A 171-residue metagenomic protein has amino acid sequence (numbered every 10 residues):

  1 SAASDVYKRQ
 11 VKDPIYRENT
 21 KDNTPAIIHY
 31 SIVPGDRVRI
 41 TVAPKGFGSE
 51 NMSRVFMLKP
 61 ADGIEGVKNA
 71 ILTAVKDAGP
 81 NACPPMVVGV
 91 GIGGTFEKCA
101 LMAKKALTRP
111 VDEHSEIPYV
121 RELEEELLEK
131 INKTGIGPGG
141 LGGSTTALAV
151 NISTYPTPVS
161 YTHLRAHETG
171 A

Functional and structural regions predicted by a protein language model:
A2-Q10, T162-T169: Conserved small/polar residues in nucleotide/adenosyl-binding loops
S4-P14, D77-G89, H114-R121, T134-A149: Flexible, glycine/charged-enriched surface loops at secondary-structure junctions
D5-R39, E50: Hydrophobic alpha-helical segments and helix pairs
V6, N151-S160: Active-site loops and adjacent core secondary-structure elements that bind or stabilize anionic groups
N19-D22, Y30-D36, P60, A78-P84 (+2 more regions): Solvent-exposed alpha-helices and their adjacent loops that cap or buttress functional pockets in soluble metabolic
I28-G46, V90, V150-T154, L164-R165: Short beta-strand elements
I40-T108: Conserved mixed alpha/beta catalytic, RNA-binding, or beta-rich assembly cores of soluble enzyme, regulatory
K98-T134: Catalytic or ion-translocation cores adjacent to nucleophile or general acid/base/metal-coordination motifs in diverse
